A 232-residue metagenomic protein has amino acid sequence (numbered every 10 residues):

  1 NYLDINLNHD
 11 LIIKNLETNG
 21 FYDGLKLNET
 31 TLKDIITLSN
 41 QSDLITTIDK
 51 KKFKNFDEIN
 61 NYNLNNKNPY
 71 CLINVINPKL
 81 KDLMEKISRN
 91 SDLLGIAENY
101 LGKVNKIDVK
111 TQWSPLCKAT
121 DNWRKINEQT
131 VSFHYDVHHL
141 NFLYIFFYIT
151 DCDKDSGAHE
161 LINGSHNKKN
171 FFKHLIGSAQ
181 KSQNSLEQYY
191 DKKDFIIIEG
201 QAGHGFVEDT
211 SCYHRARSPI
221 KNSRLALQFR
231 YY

Functional and structural regions predicted by a protein language model:
N1-N19, D23-V131: Non-heme Fe(II)-dependent double-stranded beta-helix
T111-P115, Y135-V137, F147-D151, N163: Short, structured patches in soluble enzyme cores that scaffold and shape functional sites
K125-L143: Acidic, His- and aromatic-enriched active-site or binding-groove loops in soluble protein domains that engage sugars
H134-H139, D151-D153, I197-G200, P219: Short, conserved, surface-exposed binding loops centered on an aromatic residue
H139, Y213-H214: Glycine-rich nucleotide phosphate-binding loop and flanking beta-alpha elements of Rossmann-like dinucleotide-binding
I145-F147, N222-Y232: A short hydrophobic beta-strand segment most commonly corresponding to one strand of the jelly-roll/cupin
C152-Y213: Double-stranded beta-helix
H214-I220: Short beta-strand His + acidic residue motifs that chelate non-heme Fe in jelly-roll/DSBH and cupin folds
